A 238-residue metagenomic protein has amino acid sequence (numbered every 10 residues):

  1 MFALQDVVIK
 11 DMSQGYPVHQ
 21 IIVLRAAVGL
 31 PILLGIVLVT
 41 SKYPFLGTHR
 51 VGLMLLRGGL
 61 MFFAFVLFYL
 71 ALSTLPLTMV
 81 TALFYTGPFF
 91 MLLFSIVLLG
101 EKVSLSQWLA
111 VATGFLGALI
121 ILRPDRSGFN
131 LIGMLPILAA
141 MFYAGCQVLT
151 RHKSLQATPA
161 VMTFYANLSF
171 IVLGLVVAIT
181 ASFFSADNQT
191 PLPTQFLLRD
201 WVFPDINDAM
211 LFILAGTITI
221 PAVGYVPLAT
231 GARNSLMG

Functional and structural regions predicted by a protein language model:
A3-L4, L34, G58-V66, P88-L93 (+4 more regions): Hydrophobic/small/kink-forming positions within alpha-helical transmembrane segments of polytopic membrane proteins
K10, G128-A186, T190, F196: Transmembrane alpha-helical segments that form core, pore/gating elements of small-molecule transporters/exporters
G15-F63, M141-G145, A166-S182: Transmembrane alpha-helices of multi-pass small-molecule transport proteins
L24, V80-T86, S154-S169, P221-G238: Helix-helix packing/entry segments at the starts of transmembrane helices
L30-H49, A118-S127, V172-D208: Membrane-interface helix-cap regions at the ends of transmembrane helices in multi-pass membrane proteins
Y43-L67, L131-L138, N188-V223: Loop-to-transmembrane-helix transition segments
G87-L109, T230: C-terminal transmembrane-helix exit sites in multi-pass transporters
S106-R123: Hydrophobic transmembrane alpha-helices of multi-pass small-molecule transport proteins
